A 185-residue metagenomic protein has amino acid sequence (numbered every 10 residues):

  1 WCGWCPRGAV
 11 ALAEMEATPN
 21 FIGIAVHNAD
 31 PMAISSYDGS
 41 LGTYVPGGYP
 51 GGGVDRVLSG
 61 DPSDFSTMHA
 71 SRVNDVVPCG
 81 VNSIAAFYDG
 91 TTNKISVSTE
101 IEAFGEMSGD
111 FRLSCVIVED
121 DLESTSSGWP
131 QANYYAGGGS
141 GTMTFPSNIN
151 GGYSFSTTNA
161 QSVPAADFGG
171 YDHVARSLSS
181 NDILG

Functional and structural regions predicted by a protein language model:
W1-A11: Conserved redox-active cysteine motifs that mediate thiol-disulfide chemistry, especially di-cysteine Cys-X(1-2)-Cys
V10-A11, P19-G185: Short, conserved sequence motifs used for protein processing/export or organelle targeting and for catalysis
